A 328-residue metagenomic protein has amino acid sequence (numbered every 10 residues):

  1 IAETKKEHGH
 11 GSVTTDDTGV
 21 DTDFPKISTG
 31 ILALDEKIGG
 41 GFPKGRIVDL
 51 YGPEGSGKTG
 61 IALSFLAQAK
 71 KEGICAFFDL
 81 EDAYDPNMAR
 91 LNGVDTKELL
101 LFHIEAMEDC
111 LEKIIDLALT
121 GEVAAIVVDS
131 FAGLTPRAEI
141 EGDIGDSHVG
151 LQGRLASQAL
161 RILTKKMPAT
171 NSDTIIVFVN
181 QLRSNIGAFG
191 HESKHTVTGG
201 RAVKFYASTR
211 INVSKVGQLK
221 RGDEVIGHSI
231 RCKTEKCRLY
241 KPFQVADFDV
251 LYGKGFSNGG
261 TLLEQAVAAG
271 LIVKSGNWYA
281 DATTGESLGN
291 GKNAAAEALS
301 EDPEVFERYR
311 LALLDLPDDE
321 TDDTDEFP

Functional and structural regions predicted by a protein language model:
A2-F102, L111-T120, G289-K292: The Walker A/P-loop phosphate-binding site
Y51, K97-E108, E139-A156, F189-H195 (+1 more regions): Flexible beta-alpha connector loops of hexameric P-loop NTPases
G73-I74, E122-A125, T170-F178: Loop/turn-to-beta-strand initiation segments
Y84, L134-T135, N185: Catalytic P-loop NTPase motifs of RecA-like helicase/translocase cores
L117, V149-A269: Phosphate-binding/switch region of NTP-binding enzymes
E122-I140: Conserved P-loop NTPase "ATPase switch" module shared by AAA+ and STAND
N258-N290: Long, well-ordered amphipathic alpha-helical subdomains in the mid-to-C-terminal portions of large enzyme subunits
N277-P328: Terminal-proximal interaction/regulatory segments of ATP-powered molecular machines
